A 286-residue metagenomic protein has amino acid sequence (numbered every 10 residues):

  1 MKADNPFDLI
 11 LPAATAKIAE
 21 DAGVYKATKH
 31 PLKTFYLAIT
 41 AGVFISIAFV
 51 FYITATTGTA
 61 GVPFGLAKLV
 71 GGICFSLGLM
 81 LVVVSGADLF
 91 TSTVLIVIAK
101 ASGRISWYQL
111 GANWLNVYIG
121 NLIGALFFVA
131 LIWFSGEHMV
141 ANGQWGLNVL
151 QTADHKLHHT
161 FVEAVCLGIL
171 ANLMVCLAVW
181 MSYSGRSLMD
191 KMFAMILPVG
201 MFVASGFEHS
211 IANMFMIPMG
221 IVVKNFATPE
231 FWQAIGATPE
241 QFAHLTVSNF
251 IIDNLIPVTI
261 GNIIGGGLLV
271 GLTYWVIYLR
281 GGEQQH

Functional and structural regions predicted by a protein language model:
M1-H286: Alpha-helical transmembrane segments and their helix-helix packing motifs
